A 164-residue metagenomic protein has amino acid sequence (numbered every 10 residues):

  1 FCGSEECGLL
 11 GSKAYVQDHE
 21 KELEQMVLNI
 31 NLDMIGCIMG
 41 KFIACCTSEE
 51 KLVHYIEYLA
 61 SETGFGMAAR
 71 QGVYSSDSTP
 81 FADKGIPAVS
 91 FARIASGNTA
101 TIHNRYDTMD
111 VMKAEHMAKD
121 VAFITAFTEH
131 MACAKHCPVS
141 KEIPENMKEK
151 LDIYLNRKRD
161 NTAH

Functional and structural regions predicted by a protein language model:
F1-Y55: Acidic/histidine-rich catalytic neighborhood of metal-dependent amide-processing enzymes
C37-H164: Active-site-adjacent substrate-binding region of metalloamidase/peptidase-like peptide-processing proteins
